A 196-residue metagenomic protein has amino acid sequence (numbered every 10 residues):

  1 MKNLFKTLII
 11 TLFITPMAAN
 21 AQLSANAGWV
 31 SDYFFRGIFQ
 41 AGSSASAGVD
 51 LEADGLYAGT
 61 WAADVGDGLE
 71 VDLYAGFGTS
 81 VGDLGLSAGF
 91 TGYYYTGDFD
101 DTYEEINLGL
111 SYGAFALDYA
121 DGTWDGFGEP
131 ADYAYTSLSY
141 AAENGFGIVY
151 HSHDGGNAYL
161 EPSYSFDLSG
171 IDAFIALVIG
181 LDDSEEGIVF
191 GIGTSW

Functional and structural regions predicted by a protein language model:
K2-L8, L12-W196: Outer-membrane beta-barrel proteins
